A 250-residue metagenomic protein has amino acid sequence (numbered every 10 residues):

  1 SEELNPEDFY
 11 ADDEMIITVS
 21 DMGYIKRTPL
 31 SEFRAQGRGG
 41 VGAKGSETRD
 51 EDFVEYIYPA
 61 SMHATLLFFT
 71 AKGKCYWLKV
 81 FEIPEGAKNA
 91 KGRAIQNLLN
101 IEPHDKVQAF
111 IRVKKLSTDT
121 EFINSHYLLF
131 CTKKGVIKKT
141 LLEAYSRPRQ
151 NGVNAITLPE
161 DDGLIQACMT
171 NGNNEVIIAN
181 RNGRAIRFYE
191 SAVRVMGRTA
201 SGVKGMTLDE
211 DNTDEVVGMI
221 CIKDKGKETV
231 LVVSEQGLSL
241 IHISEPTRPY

Functional and structural regions predicted by a protein language model:
S1-I123: Hydrophobic core positions in small helical hairpin nucleic-acid-binding modules
D8, E55-S61, L98-I101, D105-N124 (+2 more regions): Extracellular glycan-binding segments that recognize GlcNAc-based cell-wall polysaccharides
I16-T18, T65-F69, Y127-F130, E175-I178 (+1 more regions): Short beta-strand elements that form the blades of beta-propeller/WD-repeat-like and other beta-sheet-rich scaffold
Y24-R27, C75-L78, V136-T140, S146-Q150 (+3 more regions): Short loop/beta submotifs within extracellular cysteine-rich repeat domains
E32-Q36, I83-E85, A144-P148, R181 (+3 more regions): Short, solvent-exposed amphipathic alpha-helical segments in soluble enzyme and RNA/protein-processing domains
T120, L128-K139, E143-R147, I156-T157: Phosphate-binding glycine-rich loops and their immediate beta-loop-alpha structural context
I241-Y250: Single conserved hydrophobic/aromatic residue that forms the stacking wall/gate of nucleotide- or nucleobase-binding
